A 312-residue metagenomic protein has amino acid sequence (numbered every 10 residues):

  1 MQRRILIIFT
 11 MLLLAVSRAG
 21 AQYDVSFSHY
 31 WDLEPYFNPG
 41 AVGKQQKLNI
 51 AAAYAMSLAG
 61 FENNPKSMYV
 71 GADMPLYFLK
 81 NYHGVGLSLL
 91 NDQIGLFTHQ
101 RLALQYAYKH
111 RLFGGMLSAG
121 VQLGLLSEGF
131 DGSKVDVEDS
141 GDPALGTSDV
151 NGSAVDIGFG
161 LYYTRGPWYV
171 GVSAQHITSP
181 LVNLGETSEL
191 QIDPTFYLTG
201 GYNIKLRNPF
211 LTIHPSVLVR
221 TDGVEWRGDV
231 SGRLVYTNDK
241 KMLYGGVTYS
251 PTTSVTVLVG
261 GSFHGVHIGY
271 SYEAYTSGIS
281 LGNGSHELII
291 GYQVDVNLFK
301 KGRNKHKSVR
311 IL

Functional and structural regions predicted by a protein language model:
R4-A15: Sec-dependent N-terminal signal peptides
A15-V16, S188: Hydrophobic alpha-helical membrane context
V16-Q22: Bacterial Sec-dependent signal peptides at the C-terminal "C-region" and cleavage site
Q22-L312: Subset of outer-membrane beta-barrel
